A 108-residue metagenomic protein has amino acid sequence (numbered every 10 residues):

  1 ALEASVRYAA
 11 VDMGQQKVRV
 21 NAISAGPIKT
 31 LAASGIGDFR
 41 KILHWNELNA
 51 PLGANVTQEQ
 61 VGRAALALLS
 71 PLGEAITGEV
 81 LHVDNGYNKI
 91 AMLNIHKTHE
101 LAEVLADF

Functional and structural regions predicted by a protein language model:
A1-A4, K29, V56-T57: Conserved cofactor-binding/catalytic machinery of classical short-chain dehydrogenase/reductase
A1-D12, A67: Conserved catalytic helix of short-chain dehydrogenase/reductases
V6, I23-A25: SDR active-site strand-loop-helix element
V11-Q15, E74: Alpha-helical segment proximal to the catalytic Tyr-Lys
Q15, A25-N49, A91-F108: A glycine/serine/threonine-rich, flexible loop-to-helix segment that serves as the NAD(P) cofactor-binding "lid"
A22, K41-I76, L81-N85, F108: C-terminal helical subdomain
N88: Residues immediately C-terminal
